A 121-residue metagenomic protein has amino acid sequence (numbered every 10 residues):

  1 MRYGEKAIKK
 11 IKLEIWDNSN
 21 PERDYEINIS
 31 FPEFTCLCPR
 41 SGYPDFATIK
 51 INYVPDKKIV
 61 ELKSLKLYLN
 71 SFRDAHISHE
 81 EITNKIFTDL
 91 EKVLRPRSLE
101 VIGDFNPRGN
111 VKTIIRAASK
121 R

Functional and structural regions predicted by a protein language model:
M1-R121: N-terminal intrinsically disordered, cationic/polar leader segments that include organellar targeting peptides
